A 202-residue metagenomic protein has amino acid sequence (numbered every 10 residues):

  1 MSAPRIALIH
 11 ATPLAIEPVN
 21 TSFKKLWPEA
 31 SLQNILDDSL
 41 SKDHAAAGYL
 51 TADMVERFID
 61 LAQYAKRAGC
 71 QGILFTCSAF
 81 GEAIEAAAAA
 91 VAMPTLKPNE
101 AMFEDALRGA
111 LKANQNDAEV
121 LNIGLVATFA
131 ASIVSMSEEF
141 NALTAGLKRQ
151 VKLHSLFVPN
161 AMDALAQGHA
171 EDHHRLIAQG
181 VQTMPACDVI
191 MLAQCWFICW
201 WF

Functional and structural regions predicted by a protein language model:
M1-F202: Non-catalytic structural scaffold of enzyme domains
